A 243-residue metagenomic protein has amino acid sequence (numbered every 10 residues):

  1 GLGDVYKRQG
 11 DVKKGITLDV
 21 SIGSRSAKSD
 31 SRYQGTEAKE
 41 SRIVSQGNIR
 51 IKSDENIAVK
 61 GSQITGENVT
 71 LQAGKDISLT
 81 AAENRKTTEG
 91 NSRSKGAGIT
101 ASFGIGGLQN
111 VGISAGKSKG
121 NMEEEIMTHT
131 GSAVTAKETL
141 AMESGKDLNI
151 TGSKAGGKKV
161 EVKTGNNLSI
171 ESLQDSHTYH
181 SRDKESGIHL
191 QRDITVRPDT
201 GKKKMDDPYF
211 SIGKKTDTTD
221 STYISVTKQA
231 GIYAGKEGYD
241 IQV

Functional and structural regions predicted by a protein language model:
G1-V243: Binding/recognition "hotspot" determinant
